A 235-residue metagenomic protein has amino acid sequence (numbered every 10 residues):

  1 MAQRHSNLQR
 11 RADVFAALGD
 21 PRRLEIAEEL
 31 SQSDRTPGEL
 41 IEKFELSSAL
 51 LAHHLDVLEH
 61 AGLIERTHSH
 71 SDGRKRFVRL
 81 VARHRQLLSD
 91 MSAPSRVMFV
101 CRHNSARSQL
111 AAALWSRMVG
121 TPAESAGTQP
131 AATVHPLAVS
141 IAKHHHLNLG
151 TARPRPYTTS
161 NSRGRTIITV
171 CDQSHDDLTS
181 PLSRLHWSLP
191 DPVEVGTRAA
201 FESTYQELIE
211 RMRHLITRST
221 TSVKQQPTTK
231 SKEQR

Functional and structural regions predicted by a protein language model:
A16-D20, T36, S69-S92: Short, cationic-aromatic polyanion-contact patches
I41-E42, E59-H60: Alpha-helical residues within the helix-turn-helix
S47-L50: Helix-turn-helix DNA-binding motif, specifically the short coil turn and the N-cap/start of the second
L55-D56: Short, hydrophobic-biased segments on the C-terminal half of alpha helices that form "recognition helices"
A61-S71: Beta-hairpin "wing" of winged helix-turn-helix
A93-T158: Conserved active-site segments centered on acidic
D176-R235: Phosphate-binding/catalytic loops
